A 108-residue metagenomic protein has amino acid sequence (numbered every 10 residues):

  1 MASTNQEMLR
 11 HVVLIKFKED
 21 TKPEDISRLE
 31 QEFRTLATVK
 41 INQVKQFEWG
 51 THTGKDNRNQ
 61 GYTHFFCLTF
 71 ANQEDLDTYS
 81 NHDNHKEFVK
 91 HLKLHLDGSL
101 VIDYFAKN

Functional and structural regions predicted by a protein language model:
M1-T63, A71-T78, D97, Y104-N108: Short S/T/G/P-rich N-terminal loop/turn motif that feeds into the first structured element of a domain
S80, V89-L92: Short, flexible helix/strand-to-coil boundary loops that buttress conserved ligand/catalytic motifs in alpha/beta
